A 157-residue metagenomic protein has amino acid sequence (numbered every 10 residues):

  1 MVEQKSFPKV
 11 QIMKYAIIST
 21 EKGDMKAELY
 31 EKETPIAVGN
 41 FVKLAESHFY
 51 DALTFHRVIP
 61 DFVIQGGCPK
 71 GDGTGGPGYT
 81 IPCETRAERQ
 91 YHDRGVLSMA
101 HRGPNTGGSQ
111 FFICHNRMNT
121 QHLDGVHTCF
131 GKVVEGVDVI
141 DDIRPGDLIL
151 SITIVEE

Functional and structural regions predicted by a protein language model:
M1-E157: Cyclophilin-like peptidyl-prolyl cis-trans isomerases
